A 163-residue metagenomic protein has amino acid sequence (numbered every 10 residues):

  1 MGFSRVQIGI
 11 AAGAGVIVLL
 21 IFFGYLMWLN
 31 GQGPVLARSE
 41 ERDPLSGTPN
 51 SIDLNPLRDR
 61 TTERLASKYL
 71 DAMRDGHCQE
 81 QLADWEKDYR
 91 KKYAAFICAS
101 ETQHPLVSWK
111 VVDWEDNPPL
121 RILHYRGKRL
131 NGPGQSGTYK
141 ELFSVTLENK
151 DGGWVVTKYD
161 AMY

Functional and structural regions predicted by a protein language model:
M1-S4, C98-A99: A signal for specific C-terminal beta-sheet/loop modules enriched in small/flexible residues with GP/PG/PP motifs
F3-V18, F22-Q32, N117-Y163: Exposed beta-sheet edge and beta->alpha loop/turn motif
V6-I8, A37, S51-I52, L82: Hydrophobic transmembrane signal anchors and adjacent membrane-proximal interface regions, especially in viral
L20-L26, V35, A83, K87 (+1 more regions): Amphipathic, positively biased hydrophobic alpha-helical segments used for protein targeting and membrane insertion
G24-D71, D75: Short, low-complexity N-terminal intrinsically disordered segments enriched in polar/charged residues
G33, S46-G47, R58, T62 (+7 more regions): Low-complexity, compositionally biased segments
L57, E63-R126, G134-Q135: Short solvent-exposed beta->alpha transition segments
